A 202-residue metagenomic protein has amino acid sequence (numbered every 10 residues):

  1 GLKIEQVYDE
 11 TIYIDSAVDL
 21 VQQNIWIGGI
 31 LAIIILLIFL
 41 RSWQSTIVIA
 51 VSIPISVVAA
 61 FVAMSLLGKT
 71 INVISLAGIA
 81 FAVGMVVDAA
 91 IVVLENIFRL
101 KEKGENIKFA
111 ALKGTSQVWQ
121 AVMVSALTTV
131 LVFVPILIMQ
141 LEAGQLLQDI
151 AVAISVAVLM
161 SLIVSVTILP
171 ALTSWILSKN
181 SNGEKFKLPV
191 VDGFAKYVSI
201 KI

Functional and structural regions predicted by a protein language model:
G1-I202: Hydrophobic regular secondary-structure detector
